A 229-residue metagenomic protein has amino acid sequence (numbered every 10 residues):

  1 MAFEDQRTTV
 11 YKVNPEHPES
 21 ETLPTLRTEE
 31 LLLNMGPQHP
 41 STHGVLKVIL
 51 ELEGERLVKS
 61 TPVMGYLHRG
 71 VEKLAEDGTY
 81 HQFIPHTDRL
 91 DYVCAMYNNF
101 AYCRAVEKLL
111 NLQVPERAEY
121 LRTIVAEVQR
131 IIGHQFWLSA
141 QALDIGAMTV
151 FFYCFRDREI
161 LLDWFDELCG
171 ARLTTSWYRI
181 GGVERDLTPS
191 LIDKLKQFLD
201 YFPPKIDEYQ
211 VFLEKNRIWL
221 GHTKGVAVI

Functional and structural regions predicted by a protein language model:
M1-K47, E51-I229: Active-site bordering "gate/hinge" segments that shape substrate access to catalytic or cofactor-binding pockets
